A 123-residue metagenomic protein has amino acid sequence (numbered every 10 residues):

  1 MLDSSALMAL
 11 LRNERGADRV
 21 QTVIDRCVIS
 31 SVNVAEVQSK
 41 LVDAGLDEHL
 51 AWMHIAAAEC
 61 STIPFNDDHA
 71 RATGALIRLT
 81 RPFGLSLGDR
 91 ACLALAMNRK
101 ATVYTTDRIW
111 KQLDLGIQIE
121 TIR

Functional and structural regions predicted by a protein language model:
M1-I29, L41-M53: Short, well-structured N-terminal submotif of metal-dependent ribonuclease cores
L2-D3, I29-S30, L85-L87, V103 (+2 more regions): Histidine- and aromatic-rich ligand-binding microenvironments
A6-L7, N33, H69, A91-C92 (+1 more regions): Alpha-helix capping/helix-boundary segments
A17, V34, A70-T73: A general structural signal for well-ordered alpha-helical segments in protein cores
R26-I29, A58-T62, T102: Short loop->beta-strand "edge-of-pocket" segments that line small-molecule binding or catalytic clefts across diverse
T62-Y104: Active-site neighborhoods of divalent-metal-dependent phosphate/nucleic-acid chemistry enzymes
L93, M97-R123: Acidic, PIN/NYN-like endoribonuclease modules and their adjacent C-terminal/linker elements
